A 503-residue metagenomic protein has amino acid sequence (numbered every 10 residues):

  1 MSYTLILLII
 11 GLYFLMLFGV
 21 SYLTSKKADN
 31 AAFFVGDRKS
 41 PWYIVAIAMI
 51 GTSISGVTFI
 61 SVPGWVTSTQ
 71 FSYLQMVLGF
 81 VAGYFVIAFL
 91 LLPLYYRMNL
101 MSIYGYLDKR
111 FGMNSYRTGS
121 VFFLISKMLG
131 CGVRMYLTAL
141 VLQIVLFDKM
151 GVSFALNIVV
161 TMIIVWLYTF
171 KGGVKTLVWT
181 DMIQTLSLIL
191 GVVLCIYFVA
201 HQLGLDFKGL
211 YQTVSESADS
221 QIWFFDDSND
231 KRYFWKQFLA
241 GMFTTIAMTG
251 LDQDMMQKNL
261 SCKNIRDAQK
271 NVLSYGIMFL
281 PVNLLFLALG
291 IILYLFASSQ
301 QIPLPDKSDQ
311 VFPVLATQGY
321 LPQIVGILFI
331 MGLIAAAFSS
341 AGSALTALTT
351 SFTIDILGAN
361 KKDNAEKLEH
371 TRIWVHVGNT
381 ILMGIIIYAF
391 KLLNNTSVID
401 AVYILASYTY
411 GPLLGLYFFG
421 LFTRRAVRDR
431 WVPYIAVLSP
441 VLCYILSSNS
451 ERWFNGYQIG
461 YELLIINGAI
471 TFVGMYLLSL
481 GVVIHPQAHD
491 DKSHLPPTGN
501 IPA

Functional and structural regions predicted by a protein language model:
M1-A503: Membrane-embedded helix-loop-helix hairpins and adjacent transmembrane boundary segments in multi-pass transporters
